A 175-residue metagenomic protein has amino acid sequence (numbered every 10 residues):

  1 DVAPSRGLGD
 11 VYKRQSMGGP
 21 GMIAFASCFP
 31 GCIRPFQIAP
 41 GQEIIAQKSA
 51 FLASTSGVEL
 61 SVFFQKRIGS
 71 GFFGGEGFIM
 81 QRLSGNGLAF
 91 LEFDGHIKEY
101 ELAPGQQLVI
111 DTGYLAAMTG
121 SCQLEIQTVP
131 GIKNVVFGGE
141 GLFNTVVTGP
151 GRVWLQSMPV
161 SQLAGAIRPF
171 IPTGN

Functional and structural regions predicted by a protein language model:
D1-L8, Y12-Q15: Single conserved hydrophobic/aromatic residue that forms the stacking wall/gate of nucleotide- or nucleobase-binding
G9-D10, C28-P30: Hydrophobic/aromatic-rich structural module bridging two neighboring secondary-structure elements via a short loop
R14-A26, I45-Q47: Hydrophobic alpha-helical segments and helix pairs
M17-G21, G87-A89, V147: Ligand-binding loop in jelly-roll beta-barrel domains
P30-V135, L142, W154: Surface-exposed interaction/gating patches
G120-C122, M158-P159, A166-R168: Short acidic, glycine/serine/threonine-rich loops at helix termini
I126-I132, E140, A164-N175: Long, compositionally biased intrinsically disordered regions
G141-Q156, S161: Mixed-charge, glycine-accented linear interaction segment located at domain edges/termini
